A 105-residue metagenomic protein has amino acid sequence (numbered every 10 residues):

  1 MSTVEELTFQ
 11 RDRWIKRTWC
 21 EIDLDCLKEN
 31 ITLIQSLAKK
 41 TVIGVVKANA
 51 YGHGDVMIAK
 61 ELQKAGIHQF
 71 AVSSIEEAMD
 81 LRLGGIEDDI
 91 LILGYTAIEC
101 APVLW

Functional and structural regions predicted by a protein language model:
M1-L7: N-terminal amphipathic/basic leader segments beginning at the initiator methionine
F9, R13-W14, T18-E21, C26-E29 (+2 more regions): Active-site-proximal beta-alpha core segment in soluble small-molecule metabolic enzymes
